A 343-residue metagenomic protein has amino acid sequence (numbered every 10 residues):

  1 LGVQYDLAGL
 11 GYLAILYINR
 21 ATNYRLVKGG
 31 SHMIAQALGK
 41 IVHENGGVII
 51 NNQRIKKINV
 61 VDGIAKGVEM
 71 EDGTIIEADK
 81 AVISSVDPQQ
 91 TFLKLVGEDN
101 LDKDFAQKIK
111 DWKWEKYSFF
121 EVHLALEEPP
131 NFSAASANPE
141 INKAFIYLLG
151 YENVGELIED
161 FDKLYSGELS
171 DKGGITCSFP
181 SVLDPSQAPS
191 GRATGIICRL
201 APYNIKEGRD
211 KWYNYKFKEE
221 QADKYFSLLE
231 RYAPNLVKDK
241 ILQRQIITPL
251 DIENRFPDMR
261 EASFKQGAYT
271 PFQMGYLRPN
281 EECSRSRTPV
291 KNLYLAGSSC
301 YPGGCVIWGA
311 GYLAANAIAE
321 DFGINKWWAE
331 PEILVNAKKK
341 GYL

Functional and structural regions predicted by a protein language model:
L1-N45, N52, R255-A268, F272-Q273: Active-site/ligand-binding neighborhood in enzyme catalytic cores
L1-Q4, S170-S178, N235-Y301: A glycine-rich dinucleotide-binding beta-alpha-beta segment and adjacent secondary-structure elements that constitute
V48-K66, Q243-D258: Beta-rich nucleic-acid/ligand-interaction surfaces
R54, V60-V61, E320-L343: Active-site-proximal substrate-binding core of FAD-dependent oxidoreductases
K56-A188: Mid-domain catalytic core of redox enzymes that form a hydrophobic substrate pocket/lid adjacent to a catalytic redox
I83, L124, I197, L229 (+3 more regions): Hydrophobic, well-ordered secondary-structure elements that form the walls of internal hydrophobic environments
P129-E253: C-terminal segments that line or cap access tunnels to active or ligand-binding sites in enzymes and enzyme-associated
S298-A319: A conserved FAD-binding loop/helix module that cradles the flavin
